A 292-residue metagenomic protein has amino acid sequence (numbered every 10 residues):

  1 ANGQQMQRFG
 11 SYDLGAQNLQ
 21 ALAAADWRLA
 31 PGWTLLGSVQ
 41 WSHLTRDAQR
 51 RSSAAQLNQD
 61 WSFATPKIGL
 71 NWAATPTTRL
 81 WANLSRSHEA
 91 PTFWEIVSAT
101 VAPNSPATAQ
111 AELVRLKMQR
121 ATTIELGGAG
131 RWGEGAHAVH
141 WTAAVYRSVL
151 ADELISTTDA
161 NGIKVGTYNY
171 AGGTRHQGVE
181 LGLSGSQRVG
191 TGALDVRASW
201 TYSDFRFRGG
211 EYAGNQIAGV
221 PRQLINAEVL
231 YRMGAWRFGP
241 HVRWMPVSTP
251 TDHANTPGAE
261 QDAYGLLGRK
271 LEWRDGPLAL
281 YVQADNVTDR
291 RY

Functional and structural regions predicted by a protein language model:
N2-A74, A90: Signature of Gram-negative outer-membrane beta-barrel scaffolds
Q5-Y12, D47-L57, A109-R115, K164-A171 (+2 more regions): Extracellular loop and loop/strand-boundary signature of outer-membrane beta-barrel proteins
S11-Q17, N58-F63, R115-R120, A171-Q177 (+2 more regions): Short sequence motifs at beta-strands and strand-loop junctions characteristic of Gram-negative outer-membrane
Q17-A23, A64-L70, L80, E112 (+5 more regions): Hydrophobic, lipid-facing positions within transmembrane beta-strands of outer-membrane proteins
A25-R28, S62, L70-A74, R86 (+5 more regions): Residue-level signature of outer-membrane beta-barrel architecture
R28-L35, L44, A136-L150, T167-D252: Gram-negative outer-membrane beta-barrel transporters
A73, R79-S85, E95, R115-V179 (+3 more regions): Membrane-embedded beta-barrel scaffold of Gram-negative outer-membrane proteins
H88, W244-H253, E272-Y292: C-terminal beta-signal and adjacent terminal beta-strands/loops of Gram-negative outer-membrane beta-barrel proteins
